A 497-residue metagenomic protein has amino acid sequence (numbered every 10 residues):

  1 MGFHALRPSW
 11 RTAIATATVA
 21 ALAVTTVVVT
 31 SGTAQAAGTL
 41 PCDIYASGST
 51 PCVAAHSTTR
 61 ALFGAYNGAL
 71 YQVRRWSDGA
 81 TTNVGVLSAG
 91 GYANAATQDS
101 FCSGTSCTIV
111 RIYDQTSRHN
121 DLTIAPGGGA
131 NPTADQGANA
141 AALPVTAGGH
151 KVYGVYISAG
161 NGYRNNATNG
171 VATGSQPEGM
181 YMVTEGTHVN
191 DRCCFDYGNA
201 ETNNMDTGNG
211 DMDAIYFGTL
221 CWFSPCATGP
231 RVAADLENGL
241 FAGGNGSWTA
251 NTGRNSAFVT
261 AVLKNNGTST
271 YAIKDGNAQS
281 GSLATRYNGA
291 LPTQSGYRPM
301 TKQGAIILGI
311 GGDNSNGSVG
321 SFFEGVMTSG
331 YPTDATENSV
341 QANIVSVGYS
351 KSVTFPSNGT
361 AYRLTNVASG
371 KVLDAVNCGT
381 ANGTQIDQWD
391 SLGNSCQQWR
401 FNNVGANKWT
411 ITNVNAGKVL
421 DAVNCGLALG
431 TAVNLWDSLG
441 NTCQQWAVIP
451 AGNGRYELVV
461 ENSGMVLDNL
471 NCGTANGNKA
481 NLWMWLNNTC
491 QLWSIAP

Functional and structural regions predicted by a protein language model:
G2-A36: Secretory targeting and sorting signals
T30, T39-C52, C107, G127-G137 (+1 more regions): Extracellular glycan-associated modules
A37-P132, Y181, S346-S352, G359-Y362: GGW-centered surface loops in extracellular recognition modules
A65-G79, Y153-V155, Y181-M182, I306-G309 (+4 more regions): Short, hydrophobic/proline-enriched secondary-structure or compact coil segments at domain edges
N67, T108, K151, Q176-E178 (+14 more regions): Residues that flank catalytic or metal-binding motifs in active/ligand-binding sites
D78, T116-R118, T187-V189, N266-T268 (+10 more regions): Acidic glycine-/aspartate-rich tracts in secreted/extracellular proteins
G309-G312, S339, D390, G417 (+5 more regions): Compact disulfide-stabilized, cysteine-rich extracellular microdomains and processed peptide cores in secreted proteins
T354-T380, S395-A428, T442-T474, T489-P497: Extracellular glycan-recognition/adhesion modules and their associated mucin-like linkers
